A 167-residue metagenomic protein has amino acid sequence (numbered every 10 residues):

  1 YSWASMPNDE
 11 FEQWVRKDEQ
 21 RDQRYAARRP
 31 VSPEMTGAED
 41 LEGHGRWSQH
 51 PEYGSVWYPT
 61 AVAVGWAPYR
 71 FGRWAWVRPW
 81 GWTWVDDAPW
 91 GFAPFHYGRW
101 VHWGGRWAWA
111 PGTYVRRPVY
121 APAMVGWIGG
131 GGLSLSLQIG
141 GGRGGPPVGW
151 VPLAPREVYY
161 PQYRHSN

Functional and structural regions predicted by a protein language model:
Y1-N167: Low-complexity segments
